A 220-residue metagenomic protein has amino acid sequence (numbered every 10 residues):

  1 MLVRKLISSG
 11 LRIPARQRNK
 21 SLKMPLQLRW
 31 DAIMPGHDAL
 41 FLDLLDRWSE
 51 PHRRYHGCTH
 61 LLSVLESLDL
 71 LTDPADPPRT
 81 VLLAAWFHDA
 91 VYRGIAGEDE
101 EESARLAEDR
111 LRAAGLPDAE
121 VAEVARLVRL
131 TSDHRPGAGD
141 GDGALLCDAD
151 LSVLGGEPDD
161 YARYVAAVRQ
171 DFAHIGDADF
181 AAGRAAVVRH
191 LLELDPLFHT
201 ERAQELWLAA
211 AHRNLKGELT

Functional and structural regions predicted by a protein language model:
M1-L11: Extreme N-terminal basic, low-complexity initiation segments that serve as generic localization/processing leaders
N19-A32, S49-H56, S67-A75, F87 (+2 more regions): Divalent metal-dependent phosphate-bond-processing catalytic cores, especially two-metal-ion Mg2+/Mn2+ enzymes that act
Q27, D31, F41-L42, L65 (+3 more regions): An amphipathic alpha-helix signature
D38-L45, C58, L62, P78 (+2 more regions): Short, well-structured alpha-helical segments
R47, S103-G137, R189-L191: Histidine- and acidic-residue-rich, metal-dependent catalytic cores
E50-H60, Y92-A104: Active-site metal-coordination segments of metallo-dependent hydrolases
V64, R79-G94, S103, A125-S132: His-Asp-centered metal-binding catalytic motifs of divalent-metal-dependent phosphohydrolases/nucleases
